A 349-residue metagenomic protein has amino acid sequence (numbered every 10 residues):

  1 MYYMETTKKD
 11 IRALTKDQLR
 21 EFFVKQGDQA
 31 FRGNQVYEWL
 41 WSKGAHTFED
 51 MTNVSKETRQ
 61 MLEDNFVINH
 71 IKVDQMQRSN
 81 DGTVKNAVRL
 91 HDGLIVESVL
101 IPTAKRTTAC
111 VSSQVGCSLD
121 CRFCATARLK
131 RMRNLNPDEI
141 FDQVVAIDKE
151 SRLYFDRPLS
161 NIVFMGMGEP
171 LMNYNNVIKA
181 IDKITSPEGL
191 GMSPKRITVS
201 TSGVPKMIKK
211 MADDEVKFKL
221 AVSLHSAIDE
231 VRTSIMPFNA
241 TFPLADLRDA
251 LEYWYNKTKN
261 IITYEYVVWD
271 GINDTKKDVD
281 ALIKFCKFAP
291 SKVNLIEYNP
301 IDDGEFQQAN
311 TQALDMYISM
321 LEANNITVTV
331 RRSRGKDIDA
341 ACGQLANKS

Functional and structural regions predicted by a protein language model:
M1-L94, E252-I261, Y266-S349: Auxiliary Fe-S-binding modules of radical SAM enzymes
S79, H91, P102-A104, G203 (+1 more regions): A generic beta-sheet turn/junction motif
S79, S112-S113, S200, S223: Short linear Ser/Thr-Pro motifs
G82, T107, P158-N161: Exposed loop/turn and edge beta-strand positions of beta-sandwich/beta-sheet ligand-binding modules
I95-L100: A short loop-to-beta-strand scaffold at the N-terminal edge of the catalytic core in hydrolase folds
P102-V145: Canonical Radical SAM [4Fe-4S] cluster-binding loop centered on the CxxxCxxC motif and its immediate flanking residues
D148-N324: Conserved AdoMet/S-adenosylmethionine-binding subsite of the radical SAM
